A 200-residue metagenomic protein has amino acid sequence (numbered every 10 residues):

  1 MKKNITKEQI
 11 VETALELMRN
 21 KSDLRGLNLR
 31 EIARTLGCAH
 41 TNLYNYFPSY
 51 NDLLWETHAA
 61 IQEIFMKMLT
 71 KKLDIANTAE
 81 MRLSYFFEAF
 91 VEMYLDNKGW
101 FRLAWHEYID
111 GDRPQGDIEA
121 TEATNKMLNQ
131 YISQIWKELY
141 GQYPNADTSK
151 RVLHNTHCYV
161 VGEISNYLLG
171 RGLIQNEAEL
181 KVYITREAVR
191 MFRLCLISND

Functional and structural regions predicted by a protein language model:
M1-K21, E31, W55: Basic, helix-initiating cap at the start of DNA-binding domains
N20-L24, Y44-E56: HTH DNA-binding helix-turn interface
L27-R34, L43: Append "Primarily bacterial transcriptional regulators
A60-L83, R102-W105, Q134-E138: Amphipathic alpha-helical linker/stalk segments
T70, R113-G141, K150-H154, R186-V189: Amphipathic alpha-helical packing segments from all-alpha helical-bundle domains
K71-G99, V152-T156: Hydrophobic alpha-helical connector segments
D96-Q130, I174, A178: Short secondary-structure transition hinges
E138-A188, N199-D200: Hydrophobic/aromatic-rich alpha-helical bundle segments in the mid-to-C-terminal region
